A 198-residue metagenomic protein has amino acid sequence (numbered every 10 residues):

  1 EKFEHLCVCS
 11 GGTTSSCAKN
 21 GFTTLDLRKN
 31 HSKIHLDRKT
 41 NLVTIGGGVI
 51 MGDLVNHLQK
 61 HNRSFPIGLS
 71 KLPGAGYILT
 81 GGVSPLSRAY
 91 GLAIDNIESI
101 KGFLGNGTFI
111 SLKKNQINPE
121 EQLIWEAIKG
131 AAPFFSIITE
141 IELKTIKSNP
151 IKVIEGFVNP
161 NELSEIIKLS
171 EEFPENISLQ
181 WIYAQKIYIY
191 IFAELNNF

Functional and structural regions predicted by a protein language model:
E1-S32: Glycine-rich N-terminal segment of FAD-binding domains in flavoprotein oxidoreductases, spanning the beta-loop-helix
K2-L6, G21, H61-S64, T108 (+2 more regions): Loop/turn elements at helix/coil->beta-strand transitions in domains of secreted/extracellular proteins
L6-S10, L25, L36, I45 (+4 more regions): General beta-strand structural signal in soluble alpha/beta enzymes
S16-K19, L36-R38, Q59, G91-I94 (+2 more regions): Extracellular/periplasmic catalytic domains that process cell-envelope and extracellular macromolecules
K19-N30, N56-K60, V83-R88, L143-K147: A glycine- and small-aliphatic-rich helix-loop capping segment at beta-alpha/alpha-beta transitions that lines
N41-I45, V49-Q59, L72-A75: Short, structural beta-strand-to-alpha-helix junction motif
L58-H61, F65-G105: A gly/ser-rich beta-alpha-beta helix-loop segment of oxidoreductase catalytic cores
G105, K113-F198: C-terminal cap/substrate-recognition region of VAO/PCMH-type FAD-linked oxidoreductases
